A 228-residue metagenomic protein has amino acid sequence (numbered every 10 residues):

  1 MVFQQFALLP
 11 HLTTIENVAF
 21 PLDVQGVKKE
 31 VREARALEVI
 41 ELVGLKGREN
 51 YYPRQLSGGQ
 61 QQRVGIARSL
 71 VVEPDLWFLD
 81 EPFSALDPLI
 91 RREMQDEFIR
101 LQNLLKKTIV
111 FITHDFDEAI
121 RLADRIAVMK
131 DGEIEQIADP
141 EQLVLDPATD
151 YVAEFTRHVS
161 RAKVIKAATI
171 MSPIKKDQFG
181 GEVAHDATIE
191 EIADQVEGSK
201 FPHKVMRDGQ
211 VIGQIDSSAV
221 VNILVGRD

Functional and structural regions predicted by a protein language model:
L12-A19: Short coil-to-helix segment of the ABC ATPase nucleotide-binding domain corresponding to the Q-loop/switch region
A19, D23-G26, E30-R48: Conserved ABC ATPase "signature" region
Y51-R54, V72: Conserved signature/switch motifs of ABC ATPase nucleotide-binding domains
W77-D80: Catalytic Walker B motif of ABC-type/P-loop ATPase nucleotide-binding domains
I137-A138, D146, Q214: ABC ATPase "signature
Q178-Q210, Q214-D228: The conserved cystathionine-beta-synthase
